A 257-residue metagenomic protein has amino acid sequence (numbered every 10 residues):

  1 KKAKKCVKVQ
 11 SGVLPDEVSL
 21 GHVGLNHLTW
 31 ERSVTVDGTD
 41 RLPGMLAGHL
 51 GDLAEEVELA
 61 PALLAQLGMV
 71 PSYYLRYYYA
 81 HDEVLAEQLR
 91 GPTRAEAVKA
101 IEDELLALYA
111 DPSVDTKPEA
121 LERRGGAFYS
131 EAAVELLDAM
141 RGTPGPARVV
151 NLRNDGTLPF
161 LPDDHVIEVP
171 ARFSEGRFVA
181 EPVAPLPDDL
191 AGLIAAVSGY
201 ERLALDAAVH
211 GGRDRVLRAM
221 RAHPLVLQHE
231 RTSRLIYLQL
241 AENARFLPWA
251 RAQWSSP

Functional and structural regions predicted by a protein language model:
A3-P257: Long, compositionally biased stretches enriched for glycine and/or charged residues
